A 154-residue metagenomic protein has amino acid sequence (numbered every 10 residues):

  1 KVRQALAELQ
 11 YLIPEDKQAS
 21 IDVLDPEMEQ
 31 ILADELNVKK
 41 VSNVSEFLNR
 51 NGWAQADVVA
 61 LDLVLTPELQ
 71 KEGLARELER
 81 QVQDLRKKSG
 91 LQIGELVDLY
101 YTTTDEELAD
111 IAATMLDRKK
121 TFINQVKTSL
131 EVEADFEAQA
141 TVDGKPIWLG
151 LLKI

Functional and structural regions predicted by a protein language model:
K1-I154: C-terminal low-complexity, glycine/proline- and small-hydrophobic-enriched intrinsically disordered tails that act as
